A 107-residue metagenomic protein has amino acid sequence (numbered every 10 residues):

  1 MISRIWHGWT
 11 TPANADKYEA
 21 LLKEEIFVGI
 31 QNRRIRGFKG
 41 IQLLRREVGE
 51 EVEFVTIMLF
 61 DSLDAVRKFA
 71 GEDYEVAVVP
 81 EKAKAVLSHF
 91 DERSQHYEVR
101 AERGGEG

Functional and structural regions predicted by a protein language model:
S3-W9, G40-Y74: Short, well-ordered beta-strand segments in beta-rich or mixed alpha/beta enzyme and ligand-binding folds
P12, F60-S62, E98-A101: Non-catalytic surface loops within mature trypsin-like serine protease
N14-G40, A77-K82: Short amphipathic alpha-helical segments
D16-Y18, E51, V66-K68, G104-E106: Short acidic, gly/pro-rich beta-turn/loop elements at beta-sheet edges and active-site/ligand-binding grooves
A20-L21, L43, M58, V86: Acidic/proline-rich low-complexity IDRs
G29-R34, A65-F69, P80-A85, R93-S94: Glycine-rich loops and low-complexity Gly/Arg-rich segments that provide flexible linkers or classic glycine-based
K39-V52, V78-G107: Glycine-rich beta-strand-turn "strand-cap" elements at beta-sheet edges
